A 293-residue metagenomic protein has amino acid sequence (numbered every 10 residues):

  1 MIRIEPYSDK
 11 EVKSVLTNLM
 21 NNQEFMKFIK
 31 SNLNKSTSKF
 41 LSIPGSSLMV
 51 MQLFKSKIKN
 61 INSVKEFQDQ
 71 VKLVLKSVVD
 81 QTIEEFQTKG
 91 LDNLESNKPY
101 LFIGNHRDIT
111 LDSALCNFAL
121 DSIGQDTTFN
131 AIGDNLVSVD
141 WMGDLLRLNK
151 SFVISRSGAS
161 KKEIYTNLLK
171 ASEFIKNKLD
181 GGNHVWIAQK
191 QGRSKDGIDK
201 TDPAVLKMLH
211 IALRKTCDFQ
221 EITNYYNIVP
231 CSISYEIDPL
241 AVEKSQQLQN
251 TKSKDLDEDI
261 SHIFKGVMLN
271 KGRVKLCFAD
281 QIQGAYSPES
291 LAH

Functional and structural regions predicted by a protein language model:
M1-Y100, H106-N117, D121, G143 (+1 more regions): Membrane-anchoring hydrophobic helices of lipid-metabolizing enzymes
V74, V78-I282: Soluble catalytic domains of membrane acyltransferases
Q283-S287: Hydrophobic alpha-helix feature that most strongly marks membrane-spanning transmembrane helices and their immediate
P288-H293: Long, compositionally biased intrinsically disordered regions
